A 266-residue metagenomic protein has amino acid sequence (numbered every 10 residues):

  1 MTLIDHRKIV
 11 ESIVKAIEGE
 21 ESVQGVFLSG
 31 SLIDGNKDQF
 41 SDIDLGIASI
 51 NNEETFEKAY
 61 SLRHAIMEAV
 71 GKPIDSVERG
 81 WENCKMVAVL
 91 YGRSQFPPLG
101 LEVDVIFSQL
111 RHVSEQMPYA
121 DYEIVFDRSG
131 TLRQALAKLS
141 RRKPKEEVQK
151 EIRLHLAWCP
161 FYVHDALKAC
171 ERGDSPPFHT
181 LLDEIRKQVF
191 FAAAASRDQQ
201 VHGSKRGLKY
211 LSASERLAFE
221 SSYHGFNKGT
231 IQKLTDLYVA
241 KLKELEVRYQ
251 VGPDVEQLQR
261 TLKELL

Functional and structural regions predicted by a protein language model:
M1-E21, L32-D34, I47-V105: Metal-dependent nucleotidyltransferase catalytic core
I17-E18, V26, I185: Hydrophobic C-terminal alpha-helix "anchor/cap" residues
D34-F40: Short glycine-biased active-site loop of nucleotidyltransferases that positions the nucleotide triphosphate and helps
Q109-D127: A short alpha->loop->secondary-structure connector
Y122-K150: A short, charged helix-loop
R142-L266: Conserved nucleotidyltransferase catalytic core and NTase-mimicking acidic/glycine-rich helix/loop elements in nucleic
